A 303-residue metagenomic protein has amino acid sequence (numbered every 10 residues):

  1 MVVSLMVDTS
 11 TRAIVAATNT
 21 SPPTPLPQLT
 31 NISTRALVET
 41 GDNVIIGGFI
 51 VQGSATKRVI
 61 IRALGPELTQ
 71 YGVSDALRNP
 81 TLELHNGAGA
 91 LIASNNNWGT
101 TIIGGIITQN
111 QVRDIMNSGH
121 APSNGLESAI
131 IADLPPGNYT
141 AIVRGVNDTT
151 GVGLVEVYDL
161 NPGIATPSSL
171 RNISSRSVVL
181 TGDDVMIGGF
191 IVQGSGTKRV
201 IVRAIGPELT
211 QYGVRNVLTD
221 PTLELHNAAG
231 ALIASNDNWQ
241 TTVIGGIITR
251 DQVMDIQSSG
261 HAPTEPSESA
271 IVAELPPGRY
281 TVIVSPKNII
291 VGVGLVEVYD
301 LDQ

Functional and structural regions predicted by a protein language model:
M1-P23: Short, conserved sequence motifs used for protein processing/export or organelle targeting and for catalysis
T24-Q303: A sequence-level detector for low-complexity, Ser/Thr- and acidic-rich stretches
